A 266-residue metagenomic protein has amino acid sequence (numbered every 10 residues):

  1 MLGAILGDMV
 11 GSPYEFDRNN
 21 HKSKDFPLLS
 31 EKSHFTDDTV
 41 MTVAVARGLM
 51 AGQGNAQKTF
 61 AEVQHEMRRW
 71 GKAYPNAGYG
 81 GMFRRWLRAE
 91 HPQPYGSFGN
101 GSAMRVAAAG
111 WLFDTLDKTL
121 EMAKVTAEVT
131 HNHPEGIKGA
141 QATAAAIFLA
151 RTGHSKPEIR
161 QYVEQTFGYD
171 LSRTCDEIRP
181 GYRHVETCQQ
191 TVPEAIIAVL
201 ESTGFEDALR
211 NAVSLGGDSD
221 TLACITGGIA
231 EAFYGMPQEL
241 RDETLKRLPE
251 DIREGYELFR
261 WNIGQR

Functional and structural regions predicted by a protein language model:
M1-R266: Structured, active/binding-site neighborhoods that engage oxygen-rich ligands
